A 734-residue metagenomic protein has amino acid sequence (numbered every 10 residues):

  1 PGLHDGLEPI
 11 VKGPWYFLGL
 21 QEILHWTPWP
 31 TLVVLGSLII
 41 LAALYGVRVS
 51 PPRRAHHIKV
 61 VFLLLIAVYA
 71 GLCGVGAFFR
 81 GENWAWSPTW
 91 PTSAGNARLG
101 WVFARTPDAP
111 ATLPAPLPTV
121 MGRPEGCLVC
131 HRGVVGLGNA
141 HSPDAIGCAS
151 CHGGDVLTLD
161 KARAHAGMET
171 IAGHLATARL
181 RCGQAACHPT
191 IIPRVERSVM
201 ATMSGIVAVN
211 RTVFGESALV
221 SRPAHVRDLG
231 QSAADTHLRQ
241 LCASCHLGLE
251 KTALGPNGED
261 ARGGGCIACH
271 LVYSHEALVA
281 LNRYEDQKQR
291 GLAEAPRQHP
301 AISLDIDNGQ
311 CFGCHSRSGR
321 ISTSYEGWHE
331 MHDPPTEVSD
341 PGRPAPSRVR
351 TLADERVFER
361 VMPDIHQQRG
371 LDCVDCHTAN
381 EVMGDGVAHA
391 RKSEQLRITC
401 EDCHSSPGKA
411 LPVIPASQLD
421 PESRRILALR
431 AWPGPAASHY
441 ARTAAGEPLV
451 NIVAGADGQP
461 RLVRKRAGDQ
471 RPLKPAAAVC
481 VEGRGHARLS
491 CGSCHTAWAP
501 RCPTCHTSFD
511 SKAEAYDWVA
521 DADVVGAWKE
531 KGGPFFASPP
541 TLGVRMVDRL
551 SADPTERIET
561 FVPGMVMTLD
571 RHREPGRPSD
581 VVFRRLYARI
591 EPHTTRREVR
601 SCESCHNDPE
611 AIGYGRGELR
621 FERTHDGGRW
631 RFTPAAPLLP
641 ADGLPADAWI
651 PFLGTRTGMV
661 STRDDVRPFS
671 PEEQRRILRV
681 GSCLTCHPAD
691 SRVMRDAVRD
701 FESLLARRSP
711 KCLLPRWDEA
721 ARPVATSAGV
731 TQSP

Functional and structural regions predicted by a protein language model:
P1-P9: Outer-pore turret/helix-boundary of cation channels
E8-E22, T27-L41, V47, P88 (+7 more regions): C-type cytochrome heme-c attachment and multiheme electron-transfer modules
L38-P51, Y69-A77: Alpha-helical transmembrane segments
V49-A55, L254: Membrane-helix interface "capping/anchor" motifs
R54-V60, A261, H299-I306: Membrane-interfacial loop-to-helix junctions in multi-pass inner-membrane proteins
H56-F78: Internal/C-terminal transmembrane anchor helices
V75-N83, G95: Non-globular disordered terminal and juxtamembrane segments underlying protein topogenesis/assembly
H141-D144, D260: Short, glycine-/polar-rich solvent-exposed loops and beta-turns at beta-strand/coil boundaries
